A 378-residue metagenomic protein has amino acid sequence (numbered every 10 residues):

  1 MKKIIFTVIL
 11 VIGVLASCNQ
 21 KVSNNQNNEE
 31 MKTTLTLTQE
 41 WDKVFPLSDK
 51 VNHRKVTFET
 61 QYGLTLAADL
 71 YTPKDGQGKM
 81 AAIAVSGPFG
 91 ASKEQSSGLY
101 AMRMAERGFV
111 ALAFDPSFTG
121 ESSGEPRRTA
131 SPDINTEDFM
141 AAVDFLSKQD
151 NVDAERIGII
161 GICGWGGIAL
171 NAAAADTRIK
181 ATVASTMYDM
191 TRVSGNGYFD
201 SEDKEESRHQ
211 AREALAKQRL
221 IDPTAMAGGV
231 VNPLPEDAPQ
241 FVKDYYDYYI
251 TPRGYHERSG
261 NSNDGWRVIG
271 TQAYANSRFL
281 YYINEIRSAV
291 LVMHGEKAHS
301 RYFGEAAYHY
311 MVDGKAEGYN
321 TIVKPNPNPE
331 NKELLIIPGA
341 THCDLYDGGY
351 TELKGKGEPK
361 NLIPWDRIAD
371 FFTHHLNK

Functional and structural regions predicted by a protein language model:
T33-G78, G355-E358: N-terminal cap/lid segment of alpha/beta-hydrolase-fold proteins
K79-P88: Short beta-strand element of the alpha/beta-hydrolase
G90-M102, P116: The serine-hydrolase catalytic nucleophile loop
R103-S123: Conserved alpha/beta-hydrolase
T129-D150: Alpha/beta-hydrolase active-site loop
L170-P252: Alpha/beta-hydrolase-fold enzymes
I286, V292-H294: Short beta-strand/loop motif that positions the catalytic acidic residue of the alpha/beta-hydrolase fold
A340-N361: Catalytic histidine-centered segment of alpha/beta-hydrolase-like enzymes
